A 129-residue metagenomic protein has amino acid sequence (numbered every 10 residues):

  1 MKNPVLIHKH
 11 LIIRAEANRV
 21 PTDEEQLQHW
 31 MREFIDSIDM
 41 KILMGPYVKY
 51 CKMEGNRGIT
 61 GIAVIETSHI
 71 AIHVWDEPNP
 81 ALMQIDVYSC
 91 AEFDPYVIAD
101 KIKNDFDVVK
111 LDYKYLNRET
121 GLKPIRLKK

Functional and structural regions predicted by a protein language model:
M1-K129: Polybasic/polar functional segments that serve as interface/processing modules
